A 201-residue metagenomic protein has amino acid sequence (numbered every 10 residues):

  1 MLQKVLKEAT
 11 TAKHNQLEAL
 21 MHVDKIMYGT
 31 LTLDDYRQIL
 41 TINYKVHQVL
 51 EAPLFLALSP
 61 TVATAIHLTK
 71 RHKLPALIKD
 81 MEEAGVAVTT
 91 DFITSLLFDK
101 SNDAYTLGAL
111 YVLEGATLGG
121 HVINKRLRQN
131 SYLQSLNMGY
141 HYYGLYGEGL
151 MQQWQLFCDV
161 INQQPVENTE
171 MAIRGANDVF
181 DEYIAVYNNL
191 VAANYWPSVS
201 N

Functional and structural regions predicted by a protein language model:
M1-N201: Metal- and O2-centered redox machinery and metal/ROS homeostasis
